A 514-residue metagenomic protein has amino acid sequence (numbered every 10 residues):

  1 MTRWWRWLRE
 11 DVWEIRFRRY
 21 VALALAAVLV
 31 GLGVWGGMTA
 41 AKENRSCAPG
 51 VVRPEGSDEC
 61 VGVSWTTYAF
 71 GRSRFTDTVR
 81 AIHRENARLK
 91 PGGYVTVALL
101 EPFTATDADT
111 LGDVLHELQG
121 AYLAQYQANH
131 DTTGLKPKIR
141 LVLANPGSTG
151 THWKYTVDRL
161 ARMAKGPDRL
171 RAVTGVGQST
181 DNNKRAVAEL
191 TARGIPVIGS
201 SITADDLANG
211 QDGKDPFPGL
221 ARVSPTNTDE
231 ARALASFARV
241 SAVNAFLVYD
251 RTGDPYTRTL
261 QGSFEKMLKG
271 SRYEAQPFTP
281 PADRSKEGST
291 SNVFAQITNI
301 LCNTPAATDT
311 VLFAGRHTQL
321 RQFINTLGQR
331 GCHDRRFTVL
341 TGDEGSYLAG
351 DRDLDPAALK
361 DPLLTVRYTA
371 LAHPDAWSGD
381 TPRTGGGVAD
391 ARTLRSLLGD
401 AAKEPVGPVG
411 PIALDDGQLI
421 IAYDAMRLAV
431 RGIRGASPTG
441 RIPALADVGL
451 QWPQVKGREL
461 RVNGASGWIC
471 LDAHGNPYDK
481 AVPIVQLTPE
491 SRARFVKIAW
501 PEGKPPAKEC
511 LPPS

Functional and structural regions predicted by a protein language model:
R3-R45: Hydrophobic single-pass membrane-targeting/anchoring helices
V28-G33, A41-R84, V455-S514: Solvent-exposed, acidic/polar segments of extracytosolic/periplasmic ligand-binding ectodomains
V114-H116, D131-N209: Beta-alpha junction/loop-to-helix N-cap segments that form part of ligand/metal-binding clefts
A164-Q178, G194-S200, F246-D250, F278 (+3 more regions): Periplasmic-binding protein-like
L207-S236, D355-D375: Short beta-strand elements at the ligand-binding edges of bilobed clamshell
D215-D283, F323: An alpha-beta-alpha
R330-Y423, A499, E509: Extracellular/periplasmic periplasmic-binding protein-like sensory domains
P405-L419, M426, V430-V496: Segments of small-molecule ligand-sensing domains
